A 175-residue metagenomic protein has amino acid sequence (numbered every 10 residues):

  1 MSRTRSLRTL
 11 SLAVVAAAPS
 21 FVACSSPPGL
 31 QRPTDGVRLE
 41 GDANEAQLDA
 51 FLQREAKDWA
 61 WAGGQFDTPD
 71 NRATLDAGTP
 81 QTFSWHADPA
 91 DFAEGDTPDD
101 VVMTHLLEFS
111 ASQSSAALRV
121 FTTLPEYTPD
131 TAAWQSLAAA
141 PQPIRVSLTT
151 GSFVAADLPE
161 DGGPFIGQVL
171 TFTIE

Functional and structural regions predicted by a protein language model:
S2-V14: Bacterial N-terminal signal peptides that target proteins for export
S20-A23: C-terminal motif of bacterial Sec signal peptides marking the signal peptidase cleavage site
S26-Q81, E175: Short, compositionally biased P/S/T/A/G/V-rich stretches that sit at domain boundaries
T79-T97: Conserved aromatic anchor
E94, T122-Q142, F153-P159: Signal that preferentially marks extracellular ectodomain short beta-strand elements of beta-sandwich modules
S112-V120: Surface-exposed loop/edge segments in extracytoplasmic proteins
L148-T150: Conserved structural position at the C-terminal beta-strand of extracellular beta-sandwich adhesion modules
L158-E175: Short beta-strand elements
